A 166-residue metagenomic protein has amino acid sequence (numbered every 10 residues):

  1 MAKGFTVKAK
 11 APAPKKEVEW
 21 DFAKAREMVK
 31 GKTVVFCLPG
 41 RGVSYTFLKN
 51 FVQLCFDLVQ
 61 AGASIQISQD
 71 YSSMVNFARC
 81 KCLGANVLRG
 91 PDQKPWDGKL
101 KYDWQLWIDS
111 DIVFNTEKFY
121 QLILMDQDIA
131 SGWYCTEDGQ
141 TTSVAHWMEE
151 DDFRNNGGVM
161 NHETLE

Functional and structural regions predicted by a protein language model:
A2-S73, F77: N-proximal low-complexity "stem/linker" segments adjacent to membrane-targeting elements
Q53-D57, K81-R89, Q121: A generic secondary-structure signal
F77, K81, E117: Short, well-structured alpha-helical interface segments that form or flank functional binding sites
C80-W104: Active-site nucleotide-sugar/metal-binding loop of Leloir-type enzymes
K99-Y102, W107-M125: Acidic donor-binding/catalytic loop of UDP-sugar-dependent glycosyltransferases, especially processive GT2
N115-E166: Conserved catalytic core of nucleotide-sugar-dependent glycosyltransferases
